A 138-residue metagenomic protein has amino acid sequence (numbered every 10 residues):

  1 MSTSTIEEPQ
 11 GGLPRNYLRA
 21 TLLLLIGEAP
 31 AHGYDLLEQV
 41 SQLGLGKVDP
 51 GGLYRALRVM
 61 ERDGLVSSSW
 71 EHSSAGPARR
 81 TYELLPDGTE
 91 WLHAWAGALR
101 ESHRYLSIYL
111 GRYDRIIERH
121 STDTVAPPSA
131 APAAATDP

Functional and structural regions predicted by a protein language model:
M1-T21, L25-E28, A78, W95-Y105: Intrinsically disordered, low-complexity serine/threonine- and proline-rich regulatory segments
P9, E71-H72: Short, solvent-exposed loop/turn elements at beta->coil junctions and helix N-caps that rim active or binding pockets
Q10-Y54: N-terminal helix-turn-helix DNA-binding core of bacterial DNA-binding proteins
Y54-E61: Short, hydrophobic-biased segments on the C-terminal half of alpha helices that form "recognition helices"
G64: Glycine-centered, phosphate/nucleic-acid-interacting loop/turn motifs that mediate DNA/RNA or nucleotide
S68: Short beta-strand "wing" residues that participate in macromolecule-binding interfaces
S74, A78-A96: Basic, amphipathic "hinge/linker" alpha-helix immediately C-terminal to the N-terminal HTH DNA-binding motif
E90-P138: Amphipathic alpha-helical dimerization/coiled-coil segments that flank or bridge DNA-binding/regulatory modules
